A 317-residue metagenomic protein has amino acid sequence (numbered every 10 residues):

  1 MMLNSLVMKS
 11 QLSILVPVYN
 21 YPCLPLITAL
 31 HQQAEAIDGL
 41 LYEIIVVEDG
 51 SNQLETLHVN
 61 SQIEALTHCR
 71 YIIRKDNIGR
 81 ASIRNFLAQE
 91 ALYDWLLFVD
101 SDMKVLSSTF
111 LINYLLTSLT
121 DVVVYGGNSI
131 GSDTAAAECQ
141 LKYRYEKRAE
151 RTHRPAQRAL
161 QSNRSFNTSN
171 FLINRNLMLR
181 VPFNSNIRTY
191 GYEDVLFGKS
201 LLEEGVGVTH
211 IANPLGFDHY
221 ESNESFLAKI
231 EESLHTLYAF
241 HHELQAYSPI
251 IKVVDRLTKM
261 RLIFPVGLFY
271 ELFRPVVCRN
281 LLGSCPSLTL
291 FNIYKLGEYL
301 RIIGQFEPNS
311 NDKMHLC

Functional and structural regions predicted by a protein language model:
M1-Q32: N-proximal low-complexity "stem/linker" segments adjacent to membrane-targeting elements
L30-I73: Acidic donor-binding segment of Leloir-type glycosyltransferases
R74-A91: Glycine-rich, basic loop-to-helix element that forms the pyrophosphate-binding segment of sugar-nucleotide handling
L96: Short aromatic/hydrophobic "clamp" motif used to bind/position activated sugar donors
T109-Q140: Conserved donor NDP-sugar-binding/catalytic core segment of glycosyltransferases
Y143-N163: Short, flexible, basic/aromatic active-site loop/helix in glycosyltransferases
T189-F197: Acidic donor-binding loop at a coil-to-helix junction in glycosyltransferase catalytic cores that engages
E232-H235, P249-C317: Non-catalytic, C-terminal membrane-associated alpha-helical segments of glycosyltransferases
